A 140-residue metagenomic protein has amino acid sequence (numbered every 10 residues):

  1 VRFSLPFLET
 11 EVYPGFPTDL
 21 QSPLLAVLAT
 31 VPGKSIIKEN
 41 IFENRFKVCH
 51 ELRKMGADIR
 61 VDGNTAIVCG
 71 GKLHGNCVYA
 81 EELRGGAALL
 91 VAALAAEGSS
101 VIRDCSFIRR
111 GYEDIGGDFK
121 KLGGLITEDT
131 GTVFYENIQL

Functional and structural regions predicted by a protein language model:
V1-L140: Short, structured segments at the rim of ligand-binding sites
